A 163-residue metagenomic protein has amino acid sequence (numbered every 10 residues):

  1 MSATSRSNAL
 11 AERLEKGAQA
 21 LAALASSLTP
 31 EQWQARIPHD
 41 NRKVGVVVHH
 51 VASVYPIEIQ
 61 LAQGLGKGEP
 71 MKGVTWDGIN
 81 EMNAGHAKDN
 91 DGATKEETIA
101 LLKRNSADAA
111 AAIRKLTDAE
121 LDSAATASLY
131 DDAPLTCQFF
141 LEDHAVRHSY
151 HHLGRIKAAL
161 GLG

Functional and structural regions predicted by a protein language model:
M1-A20: Extreme N-terminal tail/first-helix region
A3-S7, A87-K95, P134-Q138: A short, mixed-charge helix-start or loop-turn motif at secondary-structure junctions
R13, M82-S123, D143: Acidic/histidine-rich alpha-helical segments that form the ligand environment of transition-metal centers
E15-K43: Long, hydrophobic N-terminal alpha-helical segment
A18-T29, Y55-I59, Q63, K103-T117 (+2 more regions): Structural signal for well-ordered, non-membrane alpha-helices
Q34-M82, A124-G163: Short, contiguous alpha-helical
